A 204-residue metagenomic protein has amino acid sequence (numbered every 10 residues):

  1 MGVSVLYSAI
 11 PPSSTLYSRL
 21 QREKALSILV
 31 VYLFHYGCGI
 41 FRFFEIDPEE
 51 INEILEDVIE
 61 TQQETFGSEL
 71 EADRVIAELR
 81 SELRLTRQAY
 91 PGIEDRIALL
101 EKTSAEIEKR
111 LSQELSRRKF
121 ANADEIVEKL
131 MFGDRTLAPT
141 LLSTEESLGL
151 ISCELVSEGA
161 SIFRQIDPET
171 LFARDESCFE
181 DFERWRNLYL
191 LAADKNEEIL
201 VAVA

Functional and structural regions predicted by a protein language model:
M1-N187, L191-K195: Acidic (Asp/Glu-rich) sequence patches and key acidic residues that form negatively charged surfaces used
E198: Residue-level detector of anion-binding/catalytic polar loops
V201-A204: Short hydrophobic/aromatic patches at helix-to-coil boundaries
